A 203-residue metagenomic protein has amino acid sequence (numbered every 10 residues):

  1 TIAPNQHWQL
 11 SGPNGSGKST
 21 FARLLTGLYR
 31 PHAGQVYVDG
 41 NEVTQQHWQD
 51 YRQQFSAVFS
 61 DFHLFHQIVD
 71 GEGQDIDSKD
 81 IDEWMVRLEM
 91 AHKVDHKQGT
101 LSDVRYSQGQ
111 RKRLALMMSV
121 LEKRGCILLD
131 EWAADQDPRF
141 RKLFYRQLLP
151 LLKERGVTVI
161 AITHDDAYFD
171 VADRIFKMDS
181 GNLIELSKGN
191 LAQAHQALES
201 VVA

Functional and structural regions predicted by a protein language model:
I2-Q9: Pre-Walker A (P-loop) beta-loop-beta motif of ABC nucleotide-binding domains
S11-P13: The feature captures the beta-strand-to-loop junction immediately N-terminal to the Walker
T26: Helix-to-loop junction immediately C-terminal to a conserved catalytic motif
G34-E42, Y51: Conserved ABC transporter NBD signature motif
V58-L101, K123-R124, L128: Conserved "ABC signature" C-loop
V69, D130, Q136-R141: ABC-family nucleotide-binding domains
Q108-L128: GG-anchored amphipathic helix commonly corresponding to the ABC/SMC/Rad50 NBD signature/C-loop
A172-G189: H-loop (His-switch) and adjacent beta-strand-loop-beta switch element of ABC-type ATPase nucleotide-binding domains
